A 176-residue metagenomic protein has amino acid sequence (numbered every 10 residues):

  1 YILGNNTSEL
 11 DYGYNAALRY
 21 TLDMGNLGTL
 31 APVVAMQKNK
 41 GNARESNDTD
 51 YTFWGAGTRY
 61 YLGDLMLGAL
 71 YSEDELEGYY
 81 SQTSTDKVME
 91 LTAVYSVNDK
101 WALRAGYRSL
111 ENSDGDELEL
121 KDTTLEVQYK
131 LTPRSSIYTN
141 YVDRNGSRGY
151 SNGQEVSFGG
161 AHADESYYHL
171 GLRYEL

Functional and structural regions predicted by a protein language model:
L3-T7: Transmembrane beta-barrel domains of Gram-negative outer membranes and organellar outer membranes
D11-T124: Detector for outer-membrane/organellar transmembrane beta-barrel domains, recognizing the amphipathic beta-strand
L22, Y141-D143: A broadly conserved detector of short glycine/acidic/proline-rich loop/turn motifs that flank catalytic sites and bind
L103-G106, Q128, S135-Y141: Conserved active-site loop/cleft motifs that coordinate metal ions or position small ligands
L125-L131, D143, G160-L176: Outer-membrane beta-barrel "beta-signal"
L131-I137, N145-G153: C-terminal beta-signal and adjacent terminal beta-strands/loops of Gram-negative outer-membrane beta-barrel proteins
Q154-G159: Flexible, surface-exposed loop regions and adjacent strand-edge segments of Gram-negative outer-membrane beta-barrel
